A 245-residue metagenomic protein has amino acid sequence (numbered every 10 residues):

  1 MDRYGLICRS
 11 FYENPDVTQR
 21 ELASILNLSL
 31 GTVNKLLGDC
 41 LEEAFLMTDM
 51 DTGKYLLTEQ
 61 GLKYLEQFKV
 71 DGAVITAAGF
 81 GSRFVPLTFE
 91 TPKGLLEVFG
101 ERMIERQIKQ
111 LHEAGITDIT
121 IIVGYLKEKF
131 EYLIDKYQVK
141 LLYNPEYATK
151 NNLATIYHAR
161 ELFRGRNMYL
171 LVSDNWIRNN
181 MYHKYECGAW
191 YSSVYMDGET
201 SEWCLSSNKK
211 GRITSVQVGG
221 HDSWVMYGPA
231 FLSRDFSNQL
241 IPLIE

Functional and structural regions predicted by a protein language model:
M1-I25: Short amphipathic alpha-helical interface segments
M1-R3, T18, D51-F68: Short, cationic-aromatic polyanion-contact patches
R9-Y12, Q60-K127: N-terminal glycine-rich phosphate-binding loop and ensuing alpha1 helix
G31: Key DNA-contact positions within bacterial/archaeal DNA-binding proteins
L41-D51: A short, conserved structural fragment
E128-C204: Conserved beta-loop-beta/alpha segment of the NTase-like Rossmann-fold superfamily that binds/positions NTPs
I177-E245: Conserved core of the sugar-phosphate nucleotidyltransferase
